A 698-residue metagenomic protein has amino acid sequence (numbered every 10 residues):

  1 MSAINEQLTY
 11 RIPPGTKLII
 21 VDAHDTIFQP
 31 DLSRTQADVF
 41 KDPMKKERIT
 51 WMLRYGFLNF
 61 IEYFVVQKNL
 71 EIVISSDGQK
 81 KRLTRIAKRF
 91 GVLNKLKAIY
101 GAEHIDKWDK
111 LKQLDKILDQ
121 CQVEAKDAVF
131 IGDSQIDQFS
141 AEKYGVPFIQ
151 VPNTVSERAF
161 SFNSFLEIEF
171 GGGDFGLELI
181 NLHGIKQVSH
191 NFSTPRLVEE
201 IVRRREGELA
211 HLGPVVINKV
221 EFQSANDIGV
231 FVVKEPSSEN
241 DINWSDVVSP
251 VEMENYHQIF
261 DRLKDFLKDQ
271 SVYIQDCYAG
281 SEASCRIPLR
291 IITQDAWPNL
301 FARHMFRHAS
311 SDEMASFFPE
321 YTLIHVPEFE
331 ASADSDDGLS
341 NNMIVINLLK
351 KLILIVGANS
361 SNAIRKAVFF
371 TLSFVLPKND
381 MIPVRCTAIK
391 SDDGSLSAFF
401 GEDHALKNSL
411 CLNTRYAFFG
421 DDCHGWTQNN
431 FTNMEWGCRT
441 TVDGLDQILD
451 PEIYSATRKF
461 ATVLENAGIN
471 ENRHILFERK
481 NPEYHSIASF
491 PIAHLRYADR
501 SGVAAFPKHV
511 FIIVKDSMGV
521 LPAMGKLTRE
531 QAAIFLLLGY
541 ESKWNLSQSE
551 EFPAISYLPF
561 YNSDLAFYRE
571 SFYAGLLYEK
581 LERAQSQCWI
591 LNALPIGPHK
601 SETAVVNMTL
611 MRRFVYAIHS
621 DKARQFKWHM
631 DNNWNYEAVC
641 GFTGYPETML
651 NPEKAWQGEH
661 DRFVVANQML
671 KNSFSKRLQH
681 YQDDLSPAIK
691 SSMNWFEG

Functional and structural regions predicted by a protein language model:
S2-N59: Active-site neighborhood of HAD-like aspartate-dependent phosphohydrolases
D42-V73, T84, W108-K112: Short, acidic loop-to-helix structural element flanking the phosphoryl-transfer center in phosphate-processing enzymes
Q79-V129, I136-Y144: Substrate-recognition "cap/lid" segment bordering the active-site pocket of phosphatases
V129-E167: Acidic, Mg2+-coordinating phosphoryl-transfer loop and its flanking beta/alpha structural elements, shared across
G172-M314: N-terminal accessory targeting/assembly segments
L177-A210, E221-Q223, P377, R385-E402 (+5 more regions): Glycine-rich, often acidic-flanked micro-motifs that create phosphate/phosphodiester-binding or positioning elements
Y321-V375: Charged, amphipathic alpha-helical linker segments immediately N-terminal to NTP-binding catalytic cores
A405-K407: Conserved glycine(s) of the Walker
